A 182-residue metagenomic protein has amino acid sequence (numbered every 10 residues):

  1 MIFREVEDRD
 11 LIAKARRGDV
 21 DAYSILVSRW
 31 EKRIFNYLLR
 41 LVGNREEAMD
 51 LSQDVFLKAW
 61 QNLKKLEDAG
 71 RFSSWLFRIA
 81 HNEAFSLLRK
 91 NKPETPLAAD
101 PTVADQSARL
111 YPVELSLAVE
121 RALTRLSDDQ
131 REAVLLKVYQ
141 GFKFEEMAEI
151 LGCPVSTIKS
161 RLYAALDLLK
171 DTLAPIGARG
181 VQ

Functional and structural regions predicted by a protein language model:
M1-E5, K14, G43, P112 (+5 more regions): C-terminal edge and immediately downstream basic/flexible tail or linker adjoining helix-turn-helix-like DNA-binding
M1-R4, R16-I25, F35-D54, V155 (+1 more regions): Short, charged helix-capping/linker segments at alpha-helix termini
R4-D8, S86, N91-S116, R121: Internal acidic/polar
R16-R17, G43, F56-R71, K90-K92: Sigma70-family region 2
V27-R45, N62, L123, L168 (+1 more regions): Amphipathic, Lys/Arg- and hydrophobic-enriched alpha-helical face
N36, D50-L57, Q61, G70-N82: Structural recognition of an alpha-helix C-terminal capping motif at a helix-to-coil junction
K64-D68, R78-L97, P112, A164: Arg/Lys-rich amphipathic alpha helix in sigma70-family domain 2
A133-K137: A short pre-motif secondary-structure segment
